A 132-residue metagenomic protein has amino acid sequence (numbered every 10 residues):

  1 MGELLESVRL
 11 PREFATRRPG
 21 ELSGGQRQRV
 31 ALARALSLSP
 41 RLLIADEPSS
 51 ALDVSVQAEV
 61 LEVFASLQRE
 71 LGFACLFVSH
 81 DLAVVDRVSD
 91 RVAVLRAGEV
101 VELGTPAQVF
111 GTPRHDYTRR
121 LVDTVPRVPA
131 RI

Functional and structural regions predicted by a protein language model:
M1-E13, V122-D123: Conserved ABC ATPase "signature" region
R18-L22, Q26: Conserved ABC ATPase signature
L32, V60: Hydrophobic anchor residue at the start of the ABC signature
S39: Conserved catalytic motifs of ABC-family nucleotide-binding domains
V85-R87: A short, surface-exposed alpha-helical micro-motif characterized by mixed small hydrophobic and charged/polar residues
R91, L103: Short, glycine/charged-rich "phosphate-handling" switch motifs in NTP-dependent and phosphotransfer domains
